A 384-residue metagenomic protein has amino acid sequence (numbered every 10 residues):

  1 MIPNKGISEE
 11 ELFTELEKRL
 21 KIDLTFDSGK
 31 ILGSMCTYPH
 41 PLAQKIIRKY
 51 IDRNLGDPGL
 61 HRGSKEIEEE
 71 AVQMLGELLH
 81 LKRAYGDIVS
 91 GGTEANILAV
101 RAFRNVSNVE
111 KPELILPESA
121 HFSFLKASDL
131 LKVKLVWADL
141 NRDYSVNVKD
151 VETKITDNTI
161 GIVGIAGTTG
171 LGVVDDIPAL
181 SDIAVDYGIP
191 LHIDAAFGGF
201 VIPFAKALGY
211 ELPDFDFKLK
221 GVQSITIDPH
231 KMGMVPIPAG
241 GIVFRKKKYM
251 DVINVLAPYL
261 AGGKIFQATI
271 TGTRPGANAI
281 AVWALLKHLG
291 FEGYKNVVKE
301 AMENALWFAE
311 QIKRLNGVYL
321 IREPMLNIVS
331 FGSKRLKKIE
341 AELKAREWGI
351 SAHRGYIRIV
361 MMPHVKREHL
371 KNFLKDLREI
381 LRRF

Functional and structural regions predicted by a protein language model:
M1-R83, G355-Y356: N-terminal entrance/gating region of PLP-dependent enzymes' catalytic architecture
K5, E9, L60, S64-E68 (+13 more regions): Generic structural signal for well-ordered, non-membrane alpha-helical segments in soluble metabolic enzymes
T14, L125, L256-G272, G293-F384: Conserved C-terminal alpha-helix-loop-beta "cap" of PLP-dependent enzymes that closes/shapes the active-site mouth
T37, G63, S90-I253, A341: Conserved PLP-enzyme active-site core in the AAT-like
D52-G59, K82-D87, V136-A138, I160-A166 (+3 more regions): Glycine- and acidic
L75-L98: Short loop-beta-helix segment that forms the pyridoxal 5′-phosphate
E77, R101-N105, A284-H288: Short glycine/serine- and small hydrophobic-enriched flexible loop segments
A207-E323: Active-site C-terminal subdomain of aminotransferase-like
